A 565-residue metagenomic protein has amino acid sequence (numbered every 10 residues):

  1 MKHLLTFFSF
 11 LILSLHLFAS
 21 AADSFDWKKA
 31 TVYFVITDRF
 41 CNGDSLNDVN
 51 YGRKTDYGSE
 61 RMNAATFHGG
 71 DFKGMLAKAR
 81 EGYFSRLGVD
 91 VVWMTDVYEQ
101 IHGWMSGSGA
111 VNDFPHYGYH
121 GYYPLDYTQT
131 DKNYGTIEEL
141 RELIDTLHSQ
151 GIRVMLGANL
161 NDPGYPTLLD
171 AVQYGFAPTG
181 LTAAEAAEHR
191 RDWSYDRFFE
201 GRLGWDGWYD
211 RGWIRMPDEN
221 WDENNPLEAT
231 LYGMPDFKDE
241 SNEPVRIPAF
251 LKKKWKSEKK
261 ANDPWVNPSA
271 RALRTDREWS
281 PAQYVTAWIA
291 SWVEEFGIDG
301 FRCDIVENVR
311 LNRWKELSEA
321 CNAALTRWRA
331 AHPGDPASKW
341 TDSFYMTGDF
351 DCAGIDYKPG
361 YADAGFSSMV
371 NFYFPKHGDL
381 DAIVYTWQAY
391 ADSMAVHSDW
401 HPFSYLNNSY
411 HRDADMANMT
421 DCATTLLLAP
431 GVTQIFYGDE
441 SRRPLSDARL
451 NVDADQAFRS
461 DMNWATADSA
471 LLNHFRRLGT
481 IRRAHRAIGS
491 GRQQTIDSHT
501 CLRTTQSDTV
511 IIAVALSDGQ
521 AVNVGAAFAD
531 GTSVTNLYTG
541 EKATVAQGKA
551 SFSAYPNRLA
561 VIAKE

Functional and structural regions predicted by a protein language model:
M1-L4: Positively charged n-region of N-terminal signal peptides that target proteins for export
T6-H16: Bacterial N-terminal signal peptides
S20-R153, N161-P163, L168-A171, F237 (+1 more regions): N-terminal structural segment of carbohydrate-active enzymes
K28-V32, S85-V92, H148-M155, F296-F301 (+4 more regions): Loop/turn elements at helix/coil->beta-strand transitions in domains of secreted/extracellular proteins
V35, F84, M94, Y127 (+8 more regions): Conserved, mostly hydrophobic/aromatic
R39, D90-H102, G157-T167, I305-N312 (+4 more regions): Short, solvent-exposed turn/loop segments enriched in Gly/Ser/Thr/Pro and often Arg
L169-G300, V306, A331-V432, S441: Alpha-amylase-like alpha-glycosidases and glucanotransferases acting on alpha-linked glucans and related
Y195-R197, A287-Y405, M416, T425 (+5 more regions): Active-site-proximal helices and loops of the catalytic beta/alpha 8
